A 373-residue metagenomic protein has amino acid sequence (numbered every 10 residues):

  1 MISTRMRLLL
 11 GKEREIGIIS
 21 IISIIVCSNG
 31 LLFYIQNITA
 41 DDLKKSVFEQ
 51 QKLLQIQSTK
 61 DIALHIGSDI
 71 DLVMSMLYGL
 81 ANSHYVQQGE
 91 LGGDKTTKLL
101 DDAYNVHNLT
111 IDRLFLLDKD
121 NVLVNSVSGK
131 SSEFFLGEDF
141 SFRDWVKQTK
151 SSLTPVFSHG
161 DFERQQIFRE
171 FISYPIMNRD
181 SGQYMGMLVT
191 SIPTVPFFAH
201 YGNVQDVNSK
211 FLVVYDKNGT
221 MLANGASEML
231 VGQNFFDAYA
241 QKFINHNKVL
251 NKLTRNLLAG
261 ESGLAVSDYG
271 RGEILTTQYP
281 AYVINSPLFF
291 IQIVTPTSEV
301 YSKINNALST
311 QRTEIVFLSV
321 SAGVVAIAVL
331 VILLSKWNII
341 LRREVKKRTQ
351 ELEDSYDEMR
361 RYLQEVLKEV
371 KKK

Functional and structural regions predicted by a protein language model:
T4-L43, F317-V329: Extreme N-terminal signal-anchor transmembrane helix of membrane signaling/transducer proteins, especially in bacteria
G17-I18, C27-G92, D102-D112, F171: Juxtamembrane extracytoplasmic/periplasmic/luminal helical "stalk" adjacent to the first N-terminal
G93-T110, D139, Q148, M187-Q241: Solvent-exposed, extracytoplasmic
D94-K98, G129-D161, M229-V266: Extracytoplasmic/periplasmic sensor domains and loops in membrane signaling proteins
N105-T110, V124-V204: Extracytoplasmic/periplasmic ligand-binding sensor regions of membrane-associated signaling proteins
Q241-E314: Extracellular/periplasmic juxtamembrane segments that couple receptor/chemosensory ectodomains to their
S298-E344: Cytoplasm-proximal transmembrane signaling helix
V324-K373: Amphipathic alpha-helical coiled-coil "transmission" helices that mediate dimerization and conformational coupling
